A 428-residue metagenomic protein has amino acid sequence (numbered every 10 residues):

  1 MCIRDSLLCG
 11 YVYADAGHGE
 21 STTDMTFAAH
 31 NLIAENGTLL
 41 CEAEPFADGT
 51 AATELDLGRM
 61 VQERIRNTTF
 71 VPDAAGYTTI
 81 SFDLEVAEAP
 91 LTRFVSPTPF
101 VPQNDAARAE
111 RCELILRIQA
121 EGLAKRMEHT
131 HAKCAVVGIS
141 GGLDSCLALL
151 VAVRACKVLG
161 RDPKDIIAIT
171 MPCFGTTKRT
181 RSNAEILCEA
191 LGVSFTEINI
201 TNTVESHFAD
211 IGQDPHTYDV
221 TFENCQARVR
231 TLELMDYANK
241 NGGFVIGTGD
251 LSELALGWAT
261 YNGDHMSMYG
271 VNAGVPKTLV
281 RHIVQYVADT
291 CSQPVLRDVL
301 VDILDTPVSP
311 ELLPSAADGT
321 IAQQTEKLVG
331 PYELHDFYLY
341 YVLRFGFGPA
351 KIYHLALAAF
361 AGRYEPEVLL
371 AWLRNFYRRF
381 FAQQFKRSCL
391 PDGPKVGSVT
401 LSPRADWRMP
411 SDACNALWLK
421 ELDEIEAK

Functional and structural regions predicted by a protein language model:
M1-D5: Conserved small/polar residues in nucleotide/adenosyl-binding loops
L7-C9, H18-S21, E35-T38, E42-A43 (+4 more regions): ATP/NTP-dependent adenylation/nucleotidyl-transfer catalytic domains that generate, transfer, or process NMP-activated
V12: A C-terminal functional module that forms or caps the active site or interfaces directly with catalytic machinery
D15: Polyanion-binding loop/helix "lid" in catalytic or ligand-binding cores
S21-F27: Short loop/turn motifs at secondary-structure junctions and domain boundaries
H30-N31: Generic short beta-strand
